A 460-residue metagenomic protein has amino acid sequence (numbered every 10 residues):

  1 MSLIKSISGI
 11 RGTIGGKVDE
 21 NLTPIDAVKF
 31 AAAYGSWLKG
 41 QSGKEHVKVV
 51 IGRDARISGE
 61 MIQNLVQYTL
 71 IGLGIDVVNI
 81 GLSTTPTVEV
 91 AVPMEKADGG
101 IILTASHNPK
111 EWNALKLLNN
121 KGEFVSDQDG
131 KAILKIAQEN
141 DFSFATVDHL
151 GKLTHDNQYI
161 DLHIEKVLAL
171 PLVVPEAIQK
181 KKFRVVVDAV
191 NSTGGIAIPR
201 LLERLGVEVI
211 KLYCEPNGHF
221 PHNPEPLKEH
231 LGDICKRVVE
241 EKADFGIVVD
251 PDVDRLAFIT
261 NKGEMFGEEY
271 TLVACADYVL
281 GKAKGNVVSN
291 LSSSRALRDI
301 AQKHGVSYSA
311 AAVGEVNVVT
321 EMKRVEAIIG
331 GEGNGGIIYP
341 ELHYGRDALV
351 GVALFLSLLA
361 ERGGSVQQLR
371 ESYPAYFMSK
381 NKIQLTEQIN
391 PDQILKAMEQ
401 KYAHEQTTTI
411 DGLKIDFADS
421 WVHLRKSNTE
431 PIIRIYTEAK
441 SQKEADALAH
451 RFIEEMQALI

Functional and structural regions predicted by a protein language model:
M1-Y68, G72-L73, K152-V185: An N-terminal, well-structured beta->alpha segment
T13, N113-E241: Gly/Ser/Thr-enriched, mixed-charge loops and adjacent short helices that form phosphate/oxyanion-binding elements
S36, G40, K48-W112, R200-I259: N-terminal small/polar loop signature for handling phosphorylated ligands or for N-terminal nucleophile
G52-R53, V187-A189, T260, E341 (+1 more regions): Short glycine-centered, acidic/aromatic-flanked micro-motifs in structured strand/loop junctions that mark active-site
L117-N120, A257-N261, I338-P340: Short beta-strand-to-turn element immediately C-terminal to the catalytic PLP-Schiff-base lysine in fold type I
K131-E165, A169, T260-G333, I337-I338: Proline/glycine-rich low-complexity loops and linkers
F245, A283-I460: Phosphate-binding and adjacent anionic-ligand microenvironments
